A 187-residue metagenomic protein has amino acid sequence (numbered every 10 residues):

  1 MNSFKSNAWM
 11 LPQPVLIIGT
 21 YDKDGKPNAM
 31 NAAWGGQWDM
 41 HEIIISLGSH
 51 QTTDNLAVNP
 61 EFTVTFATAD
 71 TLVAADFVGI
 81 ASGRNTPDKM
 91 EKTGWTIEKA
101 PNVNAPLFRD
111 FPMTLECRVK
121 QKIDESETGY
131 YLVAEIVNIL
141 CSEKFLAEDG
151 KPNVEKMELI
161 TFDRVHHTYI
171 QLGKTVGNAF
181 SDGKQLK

Functional and structural regions predicted by a protein language model:
M1-K187: Basic, polyanion-binding surface patches
